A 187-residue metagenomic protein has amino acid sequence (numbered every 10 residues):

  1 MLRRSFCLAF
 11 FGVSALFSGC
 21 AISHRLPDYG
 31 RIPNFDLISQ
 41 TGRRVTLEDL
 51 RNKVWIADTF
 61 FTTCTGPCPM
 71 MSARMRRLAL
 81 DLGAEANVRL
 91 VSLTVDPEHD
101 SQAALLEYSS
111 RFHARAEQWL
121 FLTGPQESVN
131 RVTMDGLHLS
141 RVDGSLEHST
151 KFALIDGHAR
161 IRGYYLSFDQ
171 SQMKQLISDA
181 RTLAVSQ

Functional and structural regions predicted by a protein language model:
M1-I38, R181-Q187: N-terminal targeting signals for export/organelle localization
I32-P33, W55, S149-K151: Short loop/turn microsegments at loop-to-beta-strand junctions
F35-W55, A79: A short beta-strand-turn-helix
L47-M75: Short active-site neighborhood of thiol/selenol oxidoreductases, capturing the structured segment around
V54, F60-F61, A79-G83, F112 (+3 more regions): Sec/Tat-exported extracytoplasmic proteins
S72-V132: Structural microenvironment flanking redox-active thiols in thiol-disulfide oxidoreductases
D143-Q187: Thiol-/selenol-based redox modules, centered on thioredoxin-like and closely related oxidoreductase domains
